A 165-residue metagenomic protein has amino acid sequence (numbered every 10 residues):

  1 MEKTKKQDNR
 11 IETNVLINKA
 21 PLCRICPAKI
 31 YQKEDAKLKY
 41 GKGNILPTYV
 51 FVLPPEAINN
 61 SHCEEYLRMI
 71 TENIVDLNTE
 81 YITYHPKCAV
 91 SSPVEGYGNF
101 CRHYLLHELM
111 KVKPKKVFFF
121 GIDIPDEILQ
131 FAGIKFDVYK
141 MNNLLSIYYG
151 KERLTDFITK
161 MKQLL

Functional and structural regions predicted by a protein language model:
E2-L165: A polyanion-binding, active-site-adjacent surface
